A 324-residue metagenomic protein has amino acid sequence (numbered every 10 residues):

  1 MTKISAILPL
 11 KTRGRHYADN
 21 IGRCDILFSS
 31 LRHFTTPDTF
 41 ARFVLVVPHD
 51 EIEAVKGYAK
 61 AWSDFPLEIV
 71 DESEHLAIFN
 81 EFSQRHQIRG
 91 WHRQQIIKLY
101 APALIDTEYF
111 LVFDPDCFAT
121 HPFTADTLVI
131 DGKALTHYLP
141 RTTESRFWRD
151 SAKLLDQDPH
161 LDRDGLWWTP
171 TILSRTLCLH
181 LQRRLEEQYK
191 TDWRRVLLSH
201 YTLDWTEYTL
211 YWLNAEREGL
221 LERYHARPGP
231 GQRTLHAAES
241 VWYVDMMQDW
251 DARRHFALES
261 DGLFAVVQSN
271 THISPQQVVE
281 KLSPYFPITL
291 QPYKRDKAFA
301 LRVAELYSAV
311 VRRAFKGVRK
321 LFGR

Functional and structural regions predicted by a protein language model:
M1-S30: N-proximal low-complexity "stem/linker" segments adjacent to membrane-targeting elements
M1-T2, Q268, I273-R324: Membrane-proximal basic amphipathic "stem/tether" segments
S29-T39: Short, acidic, metal-binding catalytic loop of nucleotide-sugar glycosyltransferases
G57-A103: Active-site-proximal specificity loops/subdomain of glycosyltransferases
F110: Short aromatic/hydrophobic "clamp" motif used to bind/position activated sugar donors
D114-F118: The conserved acidic donor/metal-binding loop of glycosyltransferases
A119-A152: Conserved donor-nucleotide/metal-binding helix-loop-beta segment in metal-dependent transferases, i.e., the alpha-helix
R163-R254: Catalytic core and acceptor-binding pocket of nucleotide-sugar-dependent glycosyltransferases
